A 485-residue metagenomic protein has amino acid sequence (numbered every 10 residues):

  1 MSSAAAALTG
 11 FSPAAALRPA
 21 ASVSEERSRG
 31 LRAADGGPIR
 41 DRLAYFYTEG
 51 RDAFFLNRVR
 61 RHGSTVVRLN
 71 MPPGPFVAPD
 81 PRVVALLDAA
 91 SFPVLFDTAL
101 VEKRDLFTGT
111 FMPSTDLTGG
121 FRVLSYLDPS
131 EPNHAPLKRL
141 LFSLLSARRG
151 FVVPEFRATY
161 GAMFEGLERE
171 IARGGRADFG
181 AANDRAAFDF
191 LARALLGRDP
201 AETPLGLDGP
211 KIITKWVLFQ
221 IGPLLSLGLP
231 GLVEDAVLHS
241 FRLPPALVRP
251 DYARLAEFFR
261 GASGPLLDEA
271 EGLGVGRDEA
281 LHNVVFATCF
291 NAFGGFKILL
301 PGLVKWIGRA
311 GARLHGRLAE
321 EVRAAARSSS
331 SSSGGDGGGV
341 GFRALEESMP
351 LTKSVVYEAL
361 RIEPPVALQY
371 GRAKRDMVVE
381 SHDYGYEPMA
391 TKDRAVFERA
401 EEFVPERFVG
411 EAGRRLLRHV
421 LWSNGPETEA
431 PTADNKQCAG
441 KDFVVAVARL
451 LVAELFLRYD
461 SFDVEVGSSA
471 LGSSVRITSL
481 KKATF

Functional and structural regions predicted by a protein language model:
S2-T118: N-terminal membrane-proximal hinge/A-helix region immediately C-terminal to the signal-anchor transmembrane segment
R18-R29, L69-P72, A85, K103-Y160 (+1 more regions): Cytochrome P450
F46-G63, V67, E320-S330, G334-E387 (+1 more regions): Conserved cytochrome P450 K-helix E-x-x-R motif and the immediately C-terminal K′/meander segment
T110, R149-L300: Cytochrome P450 heme-thiolate monooxygenase catalytic core
L141, S240, P244-L247, D251 (+2 more regions): Juxtamembrane membrane-interface segments of multi-pass membrane proteins
G295-E321, A439-Y459: Cytochrome P450 catalytic-core helices
G385-W422: Conserved cytochrome P450 K-helix/beta-meander segment immediately N-terminal to the heme-binding cysteine loop
N424-K436, K441-I477: Cytochrome P450 heme-binding "Cys pocket" and the immediately downstream C-terminal segment
